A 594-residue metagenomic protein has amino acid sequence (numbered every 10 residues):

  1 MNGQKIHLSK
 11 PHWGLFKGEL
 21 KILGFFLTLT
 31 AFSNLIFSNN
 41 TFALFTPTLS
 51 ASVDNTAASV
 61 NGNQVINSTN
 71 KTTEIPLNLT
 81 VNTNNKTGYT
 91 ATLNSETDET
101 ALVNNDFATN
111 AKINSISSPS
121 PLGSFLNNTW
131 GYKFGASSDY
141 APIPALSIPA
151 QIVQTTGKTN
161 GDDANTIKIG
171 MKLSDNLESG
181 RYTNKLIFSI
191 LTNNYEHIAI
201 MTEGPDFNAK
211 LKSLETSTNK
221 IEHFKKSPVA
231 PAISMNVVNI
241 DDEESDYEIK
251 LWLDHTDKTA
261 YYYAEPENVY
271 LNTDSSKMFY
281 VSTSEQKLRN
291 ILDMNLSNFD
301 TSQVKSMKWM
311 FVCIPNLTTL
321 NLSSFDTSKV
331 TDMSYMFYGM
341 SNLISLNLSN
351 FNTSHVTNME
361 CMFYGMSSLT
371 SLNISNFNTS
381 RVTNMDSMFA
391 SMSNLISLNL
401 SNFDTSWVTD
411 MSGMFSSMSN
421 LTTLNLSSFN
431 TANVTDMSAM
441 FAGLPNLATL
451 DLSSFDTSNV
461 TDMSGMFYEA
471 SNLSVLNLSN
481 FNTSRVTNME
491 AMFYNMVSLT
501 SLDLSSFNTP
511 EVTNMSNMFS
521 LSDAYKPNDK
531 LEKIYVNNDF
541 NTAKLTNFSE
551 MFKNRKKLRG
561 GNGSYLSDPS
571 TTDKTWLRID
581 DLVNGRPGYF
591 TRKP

Functional and structural regions predicted by a protein language model:
M1-L44: Sec-dependent, cleavable N-terminal signal peptides
G3, L102-N104, Y262: Short conserved micro-motifs at the rims of enzyme active sites and ligand-binding pockets
K5-L8, H12-W13, T48, S120-L122 (+7 more regions): Generic low-complexity segments that are intrinsically disordered, proline-rich and/or Lys/Arg-biased
H7, K17-G18, I22, T28 (+16 more regions): Intrinsically disordered, low-complexity, compositionally biased regions/tails
F42-E196: Signature of Gram-negative chaperone-usher
Y195-P594: Negatively charged
